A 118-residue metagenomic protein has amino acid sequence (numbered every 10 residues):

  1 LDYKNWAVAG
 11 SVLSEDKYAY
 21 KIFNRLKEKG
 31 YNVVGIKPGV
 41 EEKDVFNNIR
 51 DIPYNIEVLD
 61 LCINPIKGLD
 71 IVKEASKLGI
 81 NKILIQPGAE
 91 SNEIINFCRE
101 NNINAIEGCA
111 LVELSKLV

Functional and structural regions predicted by a protein language model:
S14-D16, Y20-K43: NAD(P)-binding Rossmann-fold cofactor-contacting core
Y31, I80, I103: Short phosphate-binding/catalytic loops that engage adenosine nucleotides
G35, I85, A105-G108: General beta-strand structural signal in soluble alpha/beta enzymes
V40-I71: Glycine-rich, highly charged phosphate/nucleotide-binding loops
P53-N55, S91-S115: Short acidic, glycine/proline-enriched helix-loop-strand junctions
A75-C98: ADP-ribose/adenylate-binding Rossmann-like module
